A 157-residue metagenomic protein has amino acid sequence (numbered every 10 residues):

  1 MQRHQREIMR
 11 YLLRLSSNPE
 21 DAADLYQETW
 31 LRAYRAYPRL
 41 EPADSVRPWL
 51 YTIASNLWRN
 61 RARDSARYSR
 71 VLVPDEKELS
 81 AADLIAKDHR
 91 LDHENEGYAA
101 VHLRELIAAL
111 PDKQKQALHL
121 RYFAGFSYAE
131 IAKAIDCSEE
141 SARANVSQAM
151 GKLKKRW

Functional and structural regions predicted by a protein language model:
M1-R10, E20-A23, K115: A short, charge-rich alpha-helical start-of-domain segment used by transcription regulators
R6, P38-T52, R67, E139: Short, aromatic/basic-enriched loop-to-helix "N-cap" motif that marks the start of an alpha-helix at regulatory
R10, D24-L31, D44-N56: Structural recognition of an alpha-helix C-terminal capping motif at a helix-to-coil junction
S17, W30-S45, D64-S65, R156: Sigma70-family region 2
E41, T52-V73, E96: Arg/Lys-rich amphipathic alpha helix in sigma70-family domain 2
S55, R59, A129, I135-W157: DNA-recognition helix of helix-turn-helix
S69-A100, S127: Internal acidic/polar
A117-R121: A short pre-motif secondary-structure segment
